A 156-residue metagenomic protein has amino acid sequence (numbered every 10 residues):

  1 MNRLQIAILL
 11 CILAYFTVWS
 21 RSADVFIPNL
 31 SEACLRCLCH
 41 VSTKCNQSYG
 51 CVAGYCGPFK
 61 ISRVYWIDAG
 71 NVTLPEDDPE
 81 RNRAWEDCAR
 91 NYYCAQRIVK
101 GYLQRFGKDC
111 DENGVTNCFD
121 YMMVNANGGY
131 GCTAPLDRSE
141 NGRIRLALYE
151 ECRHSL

Functional and structural regions predicted by a protein language model:
M1-I12: Classical eukaryotic N-terminal signal peptides for Sec-dependent ER targeting/secretion, especially the positively
C11-N29, A33: N-terminal signal peptide
A23-V25, D137-L156: C-terminal helix/juxtamembrane-tail motif
P28-S31, V52-G54, V115-C118: Extracellular/periplasmic catalytic domains that process cell-envelope and extracellular macromolecules
N29-N46, I61, V99, Y121-G129: Short, functionally critical alpha-helical segments immediately adjacent to catalytic or ligand/cofactor-binding
N46-G50, A69-N71: Short, solvent-exposed loop/turn elements at domain surfaces
A53-C56, K60-Y65: Eukaryote-specific detector of the first structured module of a protein
I67, V72-C132, L148-E150: Alpha-helical segment that forms one wall of the substrate-binding/catalytic cleft in peptidoglycan-active domains
